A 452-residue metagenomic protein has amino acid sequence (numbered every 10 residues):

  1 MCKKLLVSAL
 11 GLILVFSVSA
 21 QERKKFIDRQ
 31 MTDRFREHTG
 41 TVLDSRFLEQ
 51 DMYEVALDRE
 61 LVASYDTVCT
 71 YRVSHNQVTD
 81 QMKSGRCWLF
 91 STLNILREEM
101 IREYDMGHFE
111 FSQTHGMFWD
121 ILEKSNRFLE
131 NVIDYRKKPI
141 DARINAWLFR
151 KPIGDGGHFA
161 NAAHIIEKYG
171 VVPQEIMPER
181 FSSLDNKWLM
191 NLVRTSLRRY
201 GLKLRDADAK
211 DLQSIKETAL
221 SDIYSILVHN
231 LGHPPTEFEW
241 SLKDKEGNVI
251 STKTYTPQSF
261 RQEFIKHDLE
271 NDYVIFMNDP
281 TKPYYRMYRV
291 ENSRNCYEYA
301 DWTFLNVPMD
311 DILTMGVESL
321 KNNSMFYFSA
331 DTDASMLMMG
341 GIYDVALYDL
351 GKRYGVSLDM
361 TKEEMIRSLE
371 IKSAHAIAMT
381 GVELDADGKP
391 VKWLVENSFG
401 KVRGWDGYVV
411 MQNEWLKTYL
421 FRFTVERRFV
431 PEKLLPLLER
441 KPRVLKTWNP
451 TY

Functional and structural regions predicted by a protein language model:
M1-E22: Bacterial Sec-dependent N-terminal signal peptides
S8, A20, S45, T67 (+2 more regions): Coil residues (strongly favoring Ser/Thr
E22-Q77: N-terminal regions that are enriched for targeting/export leaders and immediately downstream pro/stem segments
Y65-D66, T70-Y135: Post-signal peptide N-terminal segment of secreted/secretory-pathway proteins
V73-G85, W147-I153, E298-N306, G316 (+1 more regions): Second-shell loop/turn segments in exported
L89, H115-F118, A162-H164, P173-I176 (+4 more regions): Structural recognition of the beta-strand scaffold that forms the well-ordered cores of secreted hydrolase catalytic
Q113-S241: Papain-like cysteine protease catalytic cores
K210-Y452: Active-site signature of cysteine proteases
